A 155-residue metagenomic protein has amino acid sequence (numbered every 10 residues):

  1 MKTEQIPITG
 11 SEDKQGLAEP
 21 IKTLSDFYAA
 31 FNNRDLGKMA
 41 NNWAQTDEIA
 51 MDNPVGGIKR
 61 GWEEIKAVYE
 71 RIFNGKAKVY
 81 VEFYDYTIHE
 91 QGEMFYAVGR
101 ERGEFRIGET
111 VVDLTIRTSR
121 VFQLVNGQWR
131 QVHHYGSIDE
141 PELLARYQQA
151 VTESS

Functional and structural regions predicted by a protein language model:
M1-N41, I49-S155: A beta-strand edge to alpha-helix "cap/lid" segment located at domain peripheries
A44: Helix-to-beta-strand junctions that scaffold the AdoMet/dcAdoMet cofactor pocket in Class I SAM-dependent enzymes
